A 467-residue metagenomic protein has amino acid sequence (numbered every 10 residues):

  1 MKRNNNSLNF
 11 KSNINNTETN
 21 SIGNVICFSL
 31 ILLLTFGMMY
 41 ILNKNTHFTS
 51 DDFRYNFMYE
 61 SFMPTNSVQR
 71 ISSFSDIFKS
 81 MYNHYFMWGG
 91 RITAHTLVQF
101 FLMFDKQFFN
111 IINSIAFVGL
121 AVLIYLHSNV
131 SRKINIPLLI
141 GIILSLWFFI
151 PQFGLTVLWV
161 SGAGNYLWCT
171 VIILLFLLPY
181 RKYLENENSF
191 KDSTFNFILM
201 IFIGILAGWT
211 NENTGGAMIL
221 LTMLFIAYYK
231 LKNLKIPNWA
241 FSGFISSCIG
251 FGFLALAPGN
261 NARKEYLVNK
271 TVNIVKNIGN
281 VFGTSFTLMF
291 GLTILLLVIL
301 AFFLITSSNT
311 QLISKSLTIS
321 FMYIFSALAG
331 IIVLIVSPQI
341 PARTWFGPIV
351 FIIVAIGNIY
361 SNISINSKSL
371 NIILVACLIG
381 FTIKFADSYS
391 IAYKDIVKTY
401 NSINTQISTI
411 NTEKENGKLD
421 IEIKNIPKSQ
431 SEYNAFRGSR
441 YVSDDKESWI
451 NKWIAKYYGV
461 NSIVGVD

Functional and structural regions predicted by a protein language model:
K2-F86, Q99-V122, N129-I136, C377-D467: Intrinsically disordered, polar/acidic, low-complexity terminal segments
G23-M38, P137-S145, L199-F202, S242-G250 (+1 more regions): Alpha-helical transmembrane segments
N43-M103, I111, V160, G204-S308 (+2 more regions): Transmembrane catalytic cores of multi-pass membrane glycosyltransferases and polysaccharide-assembly enzymes
F117-H127, I172-L184, L220-A227, L297-F302 (+1 more regions): Transmembrane alpha-helical segments
I136-L138, I142-L184, M289-I294, A329-I356: Membrane-interface micro-motifs in multi-pass membrane enzymes
L138-W147, W239-C248, T310-I335: Transmembrane alpha-helix segments characteristic of polytopic inner-membrane glycan-assembly/cell-envelope
K182-I205: Short hydrophobic alpha-helices at membrane interfaces in multi-pass membrane enzymes
N362-F385: Signature aromatic-anchored transmembrane alpha helix within multi-pass, membrane-resident enzymes that catalyze glycan
